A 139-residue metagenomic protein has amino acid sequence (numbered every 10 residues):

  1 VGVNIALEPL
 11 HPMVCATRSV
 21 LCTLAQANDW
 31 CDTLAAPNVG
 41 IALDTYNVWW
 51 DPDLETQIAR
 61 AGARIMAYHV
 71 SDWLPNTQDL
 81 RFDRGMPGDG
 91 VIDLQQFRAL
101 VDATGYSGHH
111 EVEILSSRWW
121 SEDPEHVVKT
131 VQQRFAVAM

Functional and structural regions predicted by a protein language model:
V1-L34: Basic- and aromatic-lined ligand-binding clefts that recognize polyanionic substrates
L21-L43, N47-M139: Histidine-acidic metal/acid-base catalytic patches
